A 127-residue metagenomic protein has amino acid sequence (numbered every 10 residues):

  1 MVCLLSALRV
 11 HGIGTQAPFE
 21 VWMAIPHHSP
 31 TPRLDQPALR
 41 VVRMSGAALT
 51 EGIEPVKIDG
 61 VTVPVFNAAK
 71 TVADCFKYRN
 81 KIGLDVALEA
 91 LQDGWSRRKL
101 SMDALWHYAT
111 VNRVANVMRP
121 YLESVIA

Functional and structural regions predicted by a protein language model:
M1-A127: Nucleic-acid-binding surface
